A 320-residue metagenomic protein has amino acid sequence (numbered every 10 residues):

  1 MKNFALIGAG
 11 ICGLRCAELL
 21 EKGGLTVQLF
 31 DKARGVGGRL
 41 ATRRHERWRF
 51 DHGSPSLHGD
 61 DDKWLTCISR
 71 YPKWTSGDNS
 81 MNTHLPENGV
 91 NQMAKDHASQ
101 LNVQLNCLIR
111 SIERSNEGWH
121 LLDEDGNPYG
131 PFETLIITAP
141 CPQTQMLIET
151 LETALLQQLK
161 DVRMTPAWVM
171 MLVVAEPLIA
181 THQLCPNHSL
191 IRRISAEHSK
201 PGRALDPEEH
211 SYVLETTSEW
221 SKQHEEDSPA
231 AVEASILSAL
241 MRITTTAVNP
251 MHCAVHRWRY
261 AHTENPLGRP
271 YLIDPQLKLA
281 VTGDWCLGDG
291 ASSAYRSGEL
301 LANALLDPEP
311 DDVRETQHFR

Functional and structural regions predicted by a protein language model:
M1-C12: Beta1/beta-strand and adjacent pyrophosphate-binding region of the FAD-binding site in flavoprotein oxidoreductases
K2, D125-T134: Core beta-strand elements of the Rossmann-like FAD/NAD(P) dinucleotide-binding domain in flavoenzyme oxidoreductases
A5-I7, E18-H45: Glycine-rich FAD pyrophosphate-binding loop
G37, F132-L184, T246-V248: Central helical "cap/lid" subdomain
S56-K63, S76-A98, E226-S235: Short beta-strand to alpha-helix junction loop
L105-H120: A conserved short coil-to-beta-strand element within the FAD-binding core of flavoproteins
M171-H224, A231, S235, A239-T244: Active-site substrate-recognition segment that forms the wall of the catalytic cavity or substrate channel
L240-L277: Flavin (FAD/FMN) cofactor-binding core of flavoprotein oxidoreductases
